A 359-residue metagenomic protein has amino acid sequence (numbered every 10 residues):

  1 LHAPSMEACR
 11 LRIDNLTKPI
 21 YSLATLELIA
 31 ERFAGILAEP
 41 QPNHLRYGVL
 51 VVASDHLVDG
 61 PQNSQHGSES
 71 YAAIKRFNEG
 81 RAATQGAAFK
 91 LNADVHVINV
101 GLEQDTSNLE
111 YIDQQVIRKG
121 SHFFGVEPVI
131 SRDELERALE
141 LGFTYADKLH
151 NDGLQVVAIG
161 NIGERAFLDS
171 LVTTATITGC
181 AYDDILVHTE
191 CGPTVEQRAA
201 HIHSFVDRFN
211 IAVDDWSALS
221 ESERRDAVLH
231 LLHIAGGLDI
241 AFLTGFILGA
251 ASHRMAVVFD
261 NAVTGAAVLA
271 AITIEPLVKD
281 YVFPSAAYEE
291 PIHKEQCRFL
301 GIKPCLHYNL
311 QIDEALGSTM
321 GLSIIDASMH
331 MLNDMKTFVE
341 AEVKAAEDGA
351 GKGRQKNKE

Functional and structural regions predicted by a protein language model:
L1-E359: N-terminal loops that bind phosphate or other acidic moieties and the adjacent beta-alpha structural core
